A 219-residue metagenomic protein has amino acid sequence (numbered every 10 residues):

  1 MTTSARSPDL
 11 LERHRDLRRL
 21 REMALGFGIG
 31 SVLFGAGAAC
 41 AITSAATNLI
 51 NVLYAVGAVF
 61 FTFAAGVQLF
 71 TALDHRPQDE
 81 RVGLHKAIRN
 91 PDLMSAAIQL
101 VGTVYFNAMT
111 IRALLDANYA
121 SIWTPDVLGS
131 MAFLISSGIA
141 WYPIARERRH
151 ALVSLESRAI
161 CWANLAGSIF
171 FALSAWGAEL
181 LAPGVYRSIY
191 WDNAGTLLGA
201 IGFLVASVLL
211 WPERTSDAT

Functional and structural regions predicted by a protein language model:
T2-T219: Polytopic alpha-helical membrane-helix bundles and their juxtamembrane interface segments in multi-pass membrane
